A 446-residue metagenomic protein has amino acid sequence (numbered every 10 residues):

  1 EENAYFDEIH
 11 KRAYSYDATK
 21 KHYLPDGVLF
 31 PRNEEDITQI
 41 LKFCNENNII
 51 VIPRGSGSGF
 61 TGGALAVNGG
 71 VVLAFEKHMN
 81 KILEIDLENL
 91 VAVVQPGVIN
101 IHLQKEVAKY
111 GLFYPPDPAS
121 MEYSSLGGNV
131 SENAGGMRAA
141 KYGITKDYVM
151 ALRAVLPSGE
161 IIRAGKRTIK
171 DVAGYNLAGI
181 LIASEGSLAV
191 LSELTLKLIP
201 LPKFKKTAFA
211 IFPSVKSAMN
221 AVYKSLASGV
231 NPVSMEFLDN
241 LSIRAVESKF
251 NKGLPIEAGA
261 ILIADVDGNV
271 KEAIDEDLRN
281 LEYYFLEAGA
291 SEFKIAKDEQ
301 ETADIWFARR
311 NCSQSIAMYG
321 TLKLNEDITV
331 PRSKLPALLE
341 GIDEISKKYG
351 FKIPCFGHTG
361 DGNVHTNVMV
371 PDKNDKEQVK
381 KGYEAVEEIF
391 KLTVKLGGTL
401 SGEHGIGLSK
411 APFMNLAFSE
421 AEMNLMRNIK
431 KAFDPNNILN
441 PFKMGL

Functional and structural regions predicted by a protein language model:
E1-E2, V394-I406, P435-L439: Alpha-helix capping/hinge segments and adjacent helical runs
N3-Y14, P200, F209-E384, L392 (+1 more regions): C-terminal substrate-recognition/cap domain of FAD-linked oxidoreductases
I9-M79, H358, M369, T393: Glycine-rich N-terminal segment of FAD-binding domains in flavoprotein oxidoreductases, spanning the beta-loop-helix
C44, G186, T366, D434: Conserved, mostly hydrophobic/aromatic
K81-L238, L439: FAD-binding subdomain of flavoenzyme oxidoreductases
E160, A411-L446: Activity-critical C-terminal alpha-helical subdomain
